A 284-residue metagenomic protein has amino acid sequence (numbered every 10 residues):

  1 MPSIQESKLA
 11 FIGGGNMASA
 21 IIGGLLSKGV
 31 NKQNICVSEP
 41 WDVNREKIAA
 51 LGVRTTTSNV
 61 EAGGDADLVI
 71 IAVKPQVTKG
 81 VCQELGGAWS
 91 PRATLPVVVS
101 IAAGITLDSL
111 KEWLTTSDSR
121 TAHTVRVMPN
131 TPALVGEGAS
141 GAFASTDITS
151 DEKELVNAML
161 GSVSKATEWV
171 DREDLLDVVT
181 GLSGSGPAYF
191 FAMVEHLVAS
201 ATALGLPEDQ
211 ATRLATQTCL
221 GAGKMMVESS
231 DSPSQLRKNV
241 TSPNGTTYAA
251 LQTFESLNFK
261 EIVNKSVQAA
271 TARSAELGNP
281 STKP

Functional and structural regions predicted by a protein language model:
M1-D65, E137-G138, S162, T202-L204: NAD(P)+-binding Rossmann beta1-loop-alpha1 motif at the extreme N-terminus of oxidoreductases
P2-E6, T216-P284: NAD(P)-dependent Rossmann-like dehydrogenase/reductase catalytic/cofactor-binding core
S7, V125, L175-G181, P233-K238: Short pre-catalytic strand/loop immediately N-terminal to key active-site residues, enriched for Gly-Thr
I35, A62, T78, P207-A215 (+2 more regions): Small-residue helix-packing motif on alpha-helices
L51, N59-A142: Rossmann-like NAD(P)(H) cofactor-binding subdomain of soluble oxidoreductases
E112-H123, A139-V178, F191-E228, R273: Internal alpha-helical scaffold of NAD(P)-dependent oxidoreductase catalytic cores
